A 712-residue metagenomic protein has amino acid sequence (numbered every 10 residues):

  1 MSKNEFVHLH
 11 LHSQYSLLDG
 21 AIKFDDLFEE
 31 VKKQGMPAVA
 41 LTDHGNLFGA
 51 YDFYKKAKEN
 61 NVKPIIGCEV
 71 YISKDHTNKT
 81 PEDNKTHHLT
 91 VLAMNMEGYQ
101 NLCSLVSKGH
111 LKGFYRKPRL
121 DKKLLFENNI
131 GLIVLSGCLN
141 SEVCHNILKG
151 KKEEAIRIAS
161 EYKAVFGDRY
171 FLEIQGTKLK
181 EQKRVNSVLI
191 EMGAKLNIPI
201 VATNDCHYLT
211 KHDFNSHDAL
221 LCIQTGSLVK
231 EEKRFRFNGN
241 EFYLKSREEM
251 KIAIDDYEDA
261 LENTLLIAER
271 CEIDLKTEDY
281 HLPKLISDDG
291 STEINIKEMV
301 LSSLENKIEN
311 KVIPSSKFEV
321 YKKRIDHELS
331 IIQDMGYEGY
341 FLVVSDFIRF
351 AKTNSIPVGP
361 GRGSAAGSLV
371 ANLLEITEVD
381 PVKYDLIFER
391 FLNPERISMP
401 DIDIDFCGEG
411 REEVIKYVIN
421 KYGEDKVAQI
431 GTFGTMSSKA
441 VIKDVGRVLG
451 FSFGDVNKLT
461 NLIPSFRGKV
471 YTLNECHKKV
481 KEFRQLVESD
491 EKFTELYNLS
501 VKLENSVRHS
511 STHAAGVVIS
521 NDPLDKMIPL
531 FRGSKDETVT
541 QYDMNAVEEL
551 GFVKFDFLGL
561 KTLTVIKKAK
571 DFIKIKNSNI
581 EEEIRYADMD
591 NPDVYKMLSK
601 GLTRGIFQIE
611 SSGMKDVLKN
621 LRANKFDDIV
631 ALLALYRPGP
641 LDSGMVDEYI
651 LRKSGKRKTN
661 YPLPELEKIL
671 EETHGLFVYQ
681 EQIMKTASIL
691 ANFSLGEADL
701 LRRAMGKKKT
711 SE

Functional and structural regions predicted by a protein language model:
M1-E712: Alpha-helical scaffold/interaction cores of sigma-54-like transcription cofactors and many family A DNA polymerases
